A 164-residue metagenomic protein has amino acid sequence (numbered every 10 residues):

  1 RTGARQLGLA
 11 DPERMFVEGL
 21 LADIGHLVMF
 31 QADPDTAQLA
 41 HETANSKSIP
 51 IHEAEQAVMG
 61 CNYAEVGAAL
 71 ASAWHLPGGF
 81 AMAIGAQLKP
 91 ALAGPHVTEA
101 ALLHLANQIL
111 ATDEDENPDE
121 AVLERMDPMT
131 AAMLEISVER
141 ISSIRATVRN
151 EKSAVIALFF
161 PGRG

Functional and structural regions predicted by a protein language model:
R1, Q6-G164: Metal-dependent nucleotide-binding catalytic modules
